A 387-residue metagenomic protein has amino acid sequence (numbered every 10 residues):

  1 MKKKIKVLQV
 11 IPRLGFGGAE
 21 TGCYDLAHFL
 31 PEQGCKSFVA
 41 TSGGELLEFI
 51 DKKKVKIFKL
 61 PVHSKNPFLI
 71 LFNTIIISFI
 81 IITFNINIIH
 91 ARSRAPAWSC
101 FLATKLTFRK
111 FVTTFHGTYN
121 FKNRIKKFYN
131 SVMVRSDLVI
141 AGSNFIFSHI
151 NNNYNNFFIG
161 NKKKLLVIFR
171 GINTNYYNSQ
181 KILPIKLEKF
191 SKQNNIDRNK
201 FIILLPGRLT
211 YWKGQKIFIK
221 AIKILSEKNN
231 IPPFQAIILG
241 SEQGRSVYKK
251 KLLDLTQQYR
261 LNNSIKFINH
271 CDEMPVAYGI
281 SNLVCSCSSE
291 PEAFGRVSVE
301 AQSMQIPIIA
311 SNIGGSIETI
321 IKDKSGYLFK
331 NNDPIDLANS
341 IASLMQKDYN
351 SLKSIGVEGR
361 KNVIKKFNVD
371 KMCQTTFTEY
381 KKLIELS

Functional and structural regions predicted by a protein language model:
E20-D25, F201, L205-E227, K250 (+1 more regions): A conserved mid-protein helix/loop that constitutes part of the nucleotide-sugar donor-binding site
A91-A97, F115: Short His-centered aromatic/hydrophobic patch
S136-V167, I172-Y177: A short, active-site helix/loop in glycosyltransferases that binds the activated sugar's phosphate group
G244-K249, N262-C271, A277, Y327-L328: Active-site donor-binding acidic/aromatic loop of nucleotide-activated sugar and phosphosugar transferases involved
G279-A293, I306: Acidic donor-binding loop of glycosyltransferase active sites
P307-A310, I320: Short hydrophobic beta-strand element within catalytic cores of glycosyltransferases and related nucleotide-activated
K322-D323, Y327-P334, S343-Y349: Conserved acidic donor-binding segment of nucleotide-sugar-dependent glycosyltransferases
S351-K366, T375-K382: A short, well-ordered alpha-helix in the C-terminal region of glycosyltransferases
